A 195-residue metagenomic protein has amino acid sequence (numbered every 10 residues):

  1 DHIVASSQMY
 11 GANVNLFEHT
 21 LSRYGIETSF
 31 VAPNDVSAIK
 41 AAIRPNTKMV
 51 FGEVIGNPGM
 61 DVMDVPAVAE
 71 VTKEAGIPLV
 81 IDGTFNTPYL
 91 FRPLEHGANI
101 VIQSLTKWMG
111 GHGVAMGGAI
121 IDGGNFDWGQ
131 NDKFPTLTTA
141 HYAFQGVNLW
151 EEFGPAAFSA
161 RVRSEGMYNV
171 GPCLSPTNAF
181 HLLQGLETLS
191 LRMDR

Functional and structural regions predicted by a protein language model:
D1-R195: Conserved PLP-enzyme active-site core in the AAT-like
